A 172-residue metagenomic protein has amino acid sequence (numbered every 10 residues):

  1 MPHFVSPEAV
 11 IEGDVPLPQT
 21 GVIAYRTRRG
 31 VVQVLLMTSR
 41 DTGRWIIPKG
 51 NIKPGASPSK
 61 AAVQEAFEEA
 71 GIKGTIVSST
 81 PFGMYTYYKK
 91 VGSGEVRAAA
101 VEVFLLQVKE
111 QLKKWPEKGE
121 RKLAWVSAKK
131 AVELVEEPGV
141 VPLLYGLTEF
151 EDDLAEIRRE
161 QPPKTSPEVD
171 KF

Functional and structural regions predicted by a protein language model:
M1-R29: Acidic, metal-coordinating catalytic segment for phosphate/diphosphate chemistry, firing primarily on the Nudix
P18, Q33, R97-F104, K122: Short beta-strand micro-motifs in enzyme catalytic cores
A24, L105-Q107, W125: Short, well-ordered beta-strand micro-motif
T27-Q33, G92-V96: Short, solvent-exposed loop/turn segments that connect beta-strands within catalytic domains and beta-strand-rich
G30-T75: Conserved Nudix-box catalytic region and its N-terminal flanking loop in Nudix hydrolases and closely related
G43-W45, E110-F172: Nudix hydrolase/Nudix homology domain
G71-L112: Active-site segment of metal-dependent pyrophosphate-handling enzymes, primarily the Nudix hydrolase catalytic core
